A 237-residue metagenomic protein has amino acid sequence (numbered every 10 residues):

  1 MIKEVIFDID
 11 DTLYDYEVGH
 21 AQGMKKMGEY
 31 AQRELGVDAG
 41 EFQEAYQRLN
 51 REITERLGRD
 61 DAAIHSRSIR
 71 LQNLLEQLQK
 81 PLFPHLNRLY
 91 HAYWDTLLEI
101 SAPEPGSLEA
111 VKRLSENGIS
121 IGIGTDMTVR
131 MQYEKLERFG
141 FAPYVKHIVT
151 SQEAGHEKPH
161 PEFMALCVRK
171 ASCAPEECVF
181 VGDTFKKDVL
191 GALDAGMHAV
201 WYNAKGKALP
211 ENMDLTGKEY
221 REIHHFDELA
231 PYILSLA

Functional and structural regions predicted by a protein language model:
M1-V5, V18, R33, G40 (+4 more regions): Asp-based, Mg2+/Mn2+-dependent phosphohydrolase catalytic module
I2-P105: N-terminal helical cap/lid subdomain that shapes the substrate entry/recognition surface in HAD-like hydrolases
E76-Q79, N117, G196-M197: Short glycine/proline-enriched coil/turn segments at helix->beta-strand junctions
A92-L98, N117-G118, M127, C173: Conserved acidic, metal-coordinating active-site core of Asp-based, Mg2+-dependent phosphoryl-transfer enzymes
